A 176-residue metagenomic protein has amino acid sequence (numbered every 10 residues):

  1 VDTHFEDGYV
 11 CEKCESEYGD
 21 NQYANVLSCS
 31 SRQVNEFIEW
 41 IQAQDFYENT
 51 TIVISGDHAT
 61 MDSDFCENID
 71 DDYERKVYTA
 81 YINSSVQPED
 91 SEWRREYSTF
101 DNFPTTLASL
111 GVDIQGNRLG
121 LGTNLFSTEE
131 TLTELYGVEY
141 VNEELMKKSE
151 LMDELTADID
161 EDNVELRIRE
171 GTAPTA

Functional and structural regions predicted by a protein language model:
V1-A176: Solvent-exposed soluble domains appended to multi-pass membrane proteins
